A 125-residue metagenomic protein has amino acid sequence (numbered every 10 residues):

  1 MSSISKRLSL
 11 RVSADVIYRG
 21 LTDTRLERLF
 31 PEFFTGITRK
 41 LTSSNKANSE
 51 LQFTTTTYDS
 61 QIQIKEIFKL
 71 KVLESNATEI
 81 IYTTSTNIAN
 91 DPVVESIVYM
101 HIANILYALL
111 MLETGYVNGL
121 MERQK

Functional and structural regions predicted by a protein language model:
M1-R7, V16, E50, Q63-K65 (+1 more regions): Intrinsic-disorder/low-complexity, polar/charged segments enriched in Ser/Thr/Lys/Arg/Asp/Glu/Gln
M1-T38: Hydrophobic ligand-binding cavity/cleft-lining segments
R11-D15, S43-N48, K69-E79: A short, structured loop/turn motif at beta-sheet edges
S13, Y58-S60, L73-S75, S85-A89: Short coil/turn motifs at secondary-structure junctions
F34-G36, F68, A89: Mature, Sec-exported extracytoplasmic domains of Gram-positive
T38-S43, T55-T57, I64-V72, T84: Hydrophobic/aromatic beta-strand elements that line small-molecule binding cavities or substrate pockets in beta-rich
S44-T54, T114, N118: Short, hydrophobic/aromatic-rich segments at coil-to-beta transitions
T84-K125: A conserved amphipathic terminal alpha-helix motif
